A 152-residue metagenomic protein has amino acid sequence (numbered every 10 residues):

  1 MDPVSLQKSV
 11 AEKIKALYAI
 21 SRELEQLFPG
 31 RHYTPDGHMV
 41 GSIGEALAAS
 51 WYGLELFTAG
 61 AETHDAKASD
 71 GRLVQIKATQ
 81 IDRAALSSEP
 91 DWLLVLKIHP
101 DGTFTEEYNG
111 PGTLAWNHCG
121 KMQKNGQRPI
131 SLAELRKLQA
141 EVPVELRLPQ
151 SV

Functional and structural regions predicted by a protein language model:
M1-T63, K67-V152: Nucleic-acid endonuclease domains
